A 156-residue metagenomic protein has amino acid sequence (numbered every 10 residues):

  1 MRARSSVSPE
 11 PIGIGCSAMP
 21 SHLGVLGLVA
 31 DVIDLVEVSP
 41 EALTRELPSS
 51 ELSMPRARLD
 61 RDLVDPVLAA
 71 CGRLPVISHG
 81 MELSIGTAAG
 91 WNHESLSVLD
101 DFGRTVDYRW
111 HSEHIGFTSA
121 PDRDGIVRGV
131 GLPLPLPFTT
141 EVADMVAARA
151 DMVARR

Functional and structural regions predicted by a protein language model:
R2-L28: Boundary/entry segment of secreted carbohydrate-active catalytic domains
I12-A18, D34-V38, V76-H79, H111-E113: Hydrophobic faces of well-ordered beta-strands that scaffold small-molecule active sites in alpha/beta enzyme cores
S17-S21, S39-L43, M81-S84, I115-T118: Active-site beta-loop-alpha junctions enriched in small/polar residues
H22-E46, T105-V106: Catalytic domains of carbohydrate-active enzymes, especially glycoside hydrolases
L26-V32, R56-S78, E94-R109, D151-R155: Acidic (Asp/Glu)-rich catalytic clusters
P40-L59: Glycine-rich, proline-tolerant flexible connector loops at the mouths of alpha/beta enzymes
L47-S53, L83-E94, L99: Metabolite-binding pocket within alpha/beta catalytic cores that recognizes anionic/polar moieties
W91-R156: Active-site acidic/histidine proton-transfer and metal-coordination neighborhood in alpha/beta enzyme cores
